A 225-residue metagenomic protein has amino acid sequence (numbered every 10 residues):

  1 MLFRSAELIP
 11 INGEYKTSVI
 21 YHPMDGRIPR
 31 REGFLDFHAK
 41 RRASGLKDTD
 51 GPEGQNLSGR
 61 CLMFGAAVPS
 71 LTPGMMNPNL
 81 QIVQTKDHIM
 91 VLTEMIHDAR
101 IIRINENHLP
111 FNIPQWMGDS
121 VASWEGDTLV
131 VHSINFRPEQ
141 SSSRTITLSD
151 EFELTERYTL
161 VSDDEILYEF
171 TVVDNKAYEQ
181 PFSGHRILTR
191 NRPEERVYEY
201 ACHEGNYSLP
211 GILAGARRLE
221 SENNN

Functional and structural regions predicted by a protein language model:
M1-N225: PEST-like low-complexity, intrinsically disordered acidic/proline/serine-rich tracts that flank trafficking/processing
